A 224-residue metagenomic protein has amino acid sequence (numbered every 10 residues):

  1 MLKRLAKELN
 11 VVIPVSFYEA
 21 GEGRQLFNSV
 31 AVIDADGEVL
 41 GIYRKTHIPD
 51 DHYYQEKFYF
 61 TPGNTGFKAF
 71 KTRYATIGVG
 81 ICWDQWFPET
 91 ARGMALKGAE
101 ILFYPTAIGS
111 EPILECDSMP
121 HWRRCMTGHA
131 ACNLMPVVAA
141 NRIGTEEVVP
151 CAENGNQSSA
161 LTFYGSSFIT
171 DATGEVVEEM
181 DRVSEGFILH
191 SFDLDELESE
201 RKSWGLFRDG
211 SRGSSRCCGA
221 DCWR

Functional and structural regions predicted by a protein language model:
M1-P14, C82-I188: CN hydrolase (nitrilase-like) catalytic-core segments centered on the catalytic cysteine and neighboring Lys/Glu
R4, A20-G128, S203: Active-site catalytic loop in hydrolytic enzyme cores
N10, Y18-G21: Glycine-rich, aromatic-flanked loop segments that form ligand/cofactor-binding clefts across common enzyme folds
I13, T61-P62, K71-R73, K97 (+3 more regions): RNA-binding accessory domains that recognize and position tRNA/RNA substrates
V15-F17, S29-V32, K68, S167-I169 (+1 more regions): Short beta-strand scaffold segments in enzyme catalytic cores
A35-E38, R73, A172-G174, D193-D195: Short loop segments at secondary-structure junctions
Y43, N141, S191: Residues at the C-termini of beta-strands that transition into short coil/loop
D195-R224: A conserved C-terminal secondary-structure "cap"
